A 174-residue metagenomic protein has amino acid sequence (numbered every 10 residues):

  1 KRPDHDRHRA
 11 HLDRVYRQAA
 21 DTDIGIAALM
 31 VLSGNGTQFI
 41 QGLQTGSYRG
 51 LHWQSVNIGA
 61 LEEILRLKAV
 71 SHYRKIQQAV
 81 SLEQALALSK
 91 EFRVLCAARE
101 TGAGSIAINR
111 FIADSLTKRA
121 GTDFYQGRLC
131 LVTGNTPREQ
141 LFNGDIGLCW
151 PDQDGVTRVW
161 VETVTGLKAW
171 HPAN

Functional and structural regions predicted by a protein language model:
K1-C130, T136-E139: Conserved helicase motor core of P-loop NTPases
R110-N174: Conserved nucleotide-binding/hydrolysis modules and their immediate coupling elements across P-loop/ASCE NTPase motors
